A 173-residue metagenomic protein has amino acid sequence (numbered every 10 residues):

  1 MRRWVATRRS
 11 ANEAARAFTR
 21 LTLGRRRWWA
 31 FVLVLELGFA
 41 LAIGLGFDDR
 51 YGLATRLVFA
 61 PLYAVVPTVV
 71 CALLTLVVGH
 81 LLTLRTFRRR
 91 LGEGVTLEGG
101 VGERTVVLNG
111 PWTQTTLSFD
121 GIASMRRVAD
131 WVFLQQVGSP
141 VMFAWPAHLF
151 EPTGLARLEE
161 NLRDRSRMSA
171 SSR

Functional and structural regions predicted by a protein language model:
M1-L53: N-terminal membrane-targeting/pre-transmembrane regions
R9-A11, D120-A123, A147-P152: A short, sequence-level motif marking secondary-structure junctions
F39, P67-C71, T75: Alpha-helical transmembrane segments of multipass membrane proteins
Y51-T68: Hydrophobic alpha-helical transmembrane segments
A72-T116: Conserved beta-hairpin
G94-R104, P111, G121, Q135 (+2 more regions): Low-complexity, proline/glycine- and charge-rich juxtamembrane/linker segments of membrane proteins
V106, T115-V132: Phosphoinositide-dependent membrane-docking surfaces
D130-R173: A membrane-cytosol interface segment of integral membrane proteins
